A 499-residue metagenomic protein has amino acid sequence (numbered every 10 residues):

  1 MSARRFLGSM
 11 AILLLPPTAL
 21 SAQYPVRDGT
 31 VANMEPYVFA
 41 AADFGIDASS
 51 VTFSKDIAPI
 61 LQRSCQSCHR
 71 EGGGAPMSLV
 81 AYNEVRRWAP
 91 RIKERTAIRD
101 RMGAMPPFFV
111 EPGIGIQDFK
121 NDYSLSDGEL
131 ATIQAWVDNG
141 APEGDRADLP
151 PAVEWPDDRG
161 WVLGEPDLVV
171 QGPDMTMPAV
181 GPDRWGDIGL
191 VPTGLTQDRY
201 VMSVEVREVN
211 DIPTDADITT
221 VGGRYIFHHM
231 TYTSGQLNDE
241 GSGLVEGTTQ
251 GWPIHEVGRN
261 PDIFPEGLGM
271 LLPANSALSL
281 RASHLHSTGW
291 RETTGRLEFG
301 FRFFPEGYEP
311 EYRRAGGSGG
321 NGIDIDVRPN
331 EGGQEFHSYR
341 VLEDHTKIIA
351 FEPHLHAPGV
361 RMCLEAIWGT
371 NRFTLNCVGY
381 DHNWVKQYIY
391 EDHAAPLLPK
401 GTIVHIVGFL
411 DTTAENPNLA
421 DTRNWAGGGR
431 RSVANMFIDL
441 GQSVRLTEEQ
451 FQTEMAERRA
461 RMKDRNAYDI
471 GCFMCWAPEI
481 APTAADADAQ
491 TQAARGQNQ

Functional and structural regions predicted by a protein language model:
M1-R4: N-terminal secretory signal peptides that target proteins for export/translocation
L7-G8, T30, Y232, N498: Sequence-pattern detector for short linear motifs and compositional/periodic biases rather than a specific fold
G8-T18: Bacterial N-terminal signal peptides
L13-L14, A22, N33, D56 (+3 more regions): Compositionally biased, intrinsically disordered/low-complexity regions enriched for serine, proline and threonine
A22-V191, R199, S203-R207, N275-R281: Aromatic- and Gly/Pro-enriched helix-to-coil junctions and flexible linker segments
M105-K120, D148-K347, E352-A487, R495-N498: Beta-strand-centric surfaces of beta-sandwich/beta-rich domains
